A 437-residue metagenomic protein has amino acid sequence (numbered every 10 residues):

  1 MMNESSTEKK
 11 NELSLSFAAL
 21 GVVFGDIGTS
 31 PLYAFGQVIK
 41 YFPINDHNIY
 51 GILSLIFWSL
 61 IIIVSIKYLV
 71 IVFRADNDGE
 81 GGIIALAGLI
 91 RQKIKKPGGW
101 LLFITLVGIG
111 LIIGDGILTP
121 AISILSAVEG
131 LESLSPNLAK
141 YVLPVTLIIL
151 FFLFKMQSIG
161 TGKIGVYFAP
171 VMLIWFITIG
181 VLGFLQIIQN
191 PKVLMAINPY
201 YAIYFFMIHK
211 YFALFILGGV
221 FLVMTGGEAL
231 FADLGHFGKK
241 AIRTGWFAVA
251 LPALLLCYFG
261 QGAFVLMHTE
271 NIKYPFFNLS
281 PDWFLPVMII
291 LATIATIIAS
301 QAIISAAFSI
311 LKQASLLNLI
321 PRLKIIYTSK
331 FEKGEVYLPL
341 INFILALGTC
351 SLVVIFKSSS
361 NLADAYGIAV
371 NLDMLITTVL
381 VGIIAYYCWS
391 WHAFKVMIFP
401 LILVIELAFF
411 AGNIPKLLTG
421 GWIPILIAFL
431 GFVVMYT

Functional and structural regions predicted by a protein language model:
M1-T437: The structured alpha-helical core of multi-pass membrane proteins
